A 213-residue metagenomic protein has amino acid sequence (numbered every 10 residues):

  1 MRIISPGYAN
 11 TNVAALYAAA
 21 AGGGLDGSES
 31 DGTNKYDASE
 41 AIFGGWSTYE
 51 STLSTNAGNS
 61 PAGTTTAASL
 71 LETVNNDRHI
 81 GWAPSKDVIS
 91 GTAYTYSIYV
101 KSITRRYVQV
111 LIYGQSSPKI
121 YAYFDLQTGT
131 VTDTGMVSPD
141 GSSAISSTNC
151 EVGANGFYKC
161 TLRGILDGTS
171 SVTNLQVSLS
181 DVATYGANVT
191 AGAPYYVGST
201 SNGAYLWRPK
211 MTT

Functional and structural regions predicted by a protein language model:
R2-T213: Extracellular and organelle-lumenal recognition/adhesion modules and their flexible linkers in secreted
